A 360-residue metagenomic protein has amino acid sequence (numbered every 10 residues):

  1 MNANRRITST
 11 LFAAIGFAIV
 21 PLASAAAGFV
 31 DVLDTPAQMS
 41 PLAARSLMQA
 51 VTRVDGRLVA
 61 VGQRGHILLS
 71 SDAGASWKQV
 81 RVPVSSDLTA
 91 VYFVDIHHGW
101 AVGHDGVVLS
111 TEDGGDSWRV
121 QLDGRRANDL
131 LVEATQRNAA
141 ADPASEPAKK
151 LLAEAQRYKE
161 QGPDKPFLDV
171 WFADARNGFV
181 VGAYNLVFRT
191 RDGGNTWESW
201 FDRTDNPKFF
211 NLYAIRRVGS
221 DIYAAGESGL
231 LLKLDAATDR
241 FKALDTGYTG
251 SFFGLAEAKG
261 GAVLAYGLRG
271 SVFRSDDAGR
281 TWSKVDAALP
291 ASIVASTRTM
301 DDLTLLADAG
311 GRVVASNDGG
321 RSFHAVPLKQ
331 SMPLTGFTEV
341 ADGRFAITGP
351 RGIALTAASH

Functional and structural regions predicted by a protein language model:
M1-N2, M39: A general boundary/transition motif marking the beginning of the first structured unit of a protein
N2-F12: Bacterial N-terminal signal peptides that target proteins for export
T10-P21: Bacterial N-terminal signal peptides
S24-H360: Residue-level hotspots at or immediately adjacent to binding/recognition sites across diverse folds
